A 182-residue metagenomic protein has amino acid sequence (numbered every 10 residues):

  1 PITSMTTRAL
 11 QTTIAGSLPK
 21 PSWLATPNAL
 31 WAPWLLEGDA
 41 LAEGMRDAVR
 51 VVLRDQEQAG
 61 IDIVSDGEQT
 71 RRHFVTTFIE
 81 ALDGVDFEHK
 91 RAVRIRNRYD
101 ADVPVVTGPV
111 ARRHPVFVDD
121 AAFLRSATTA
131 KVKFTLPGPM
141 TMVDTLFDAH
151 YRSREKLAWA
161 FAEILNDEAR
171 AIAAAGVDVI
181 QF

Functional and structural regions predicted by a protein language model:
P1-F182: Domain-level signal for soluble alpha/beta catalytic cores
